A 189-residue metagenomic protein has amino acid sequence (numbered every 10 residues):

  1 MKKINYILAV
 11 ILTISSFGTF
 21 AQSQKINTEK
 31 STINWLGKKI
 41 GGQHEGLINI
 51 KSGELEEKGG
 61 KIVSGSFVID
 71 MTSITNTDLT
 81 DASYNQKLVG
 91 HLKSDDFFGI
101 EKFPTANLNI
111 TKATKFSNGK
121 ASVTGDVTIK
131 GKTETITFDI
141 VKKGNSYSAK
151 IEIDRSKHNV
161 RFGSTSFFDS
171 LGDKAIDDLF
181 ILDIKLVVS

Functional and structural regions predicted by a protein language model:
M1-Q24: Bacterial Sec-dependent N-terminal signal peptides
A21-S189: Low-complexity, acidic/polar, glycine-enriched regions of mature
